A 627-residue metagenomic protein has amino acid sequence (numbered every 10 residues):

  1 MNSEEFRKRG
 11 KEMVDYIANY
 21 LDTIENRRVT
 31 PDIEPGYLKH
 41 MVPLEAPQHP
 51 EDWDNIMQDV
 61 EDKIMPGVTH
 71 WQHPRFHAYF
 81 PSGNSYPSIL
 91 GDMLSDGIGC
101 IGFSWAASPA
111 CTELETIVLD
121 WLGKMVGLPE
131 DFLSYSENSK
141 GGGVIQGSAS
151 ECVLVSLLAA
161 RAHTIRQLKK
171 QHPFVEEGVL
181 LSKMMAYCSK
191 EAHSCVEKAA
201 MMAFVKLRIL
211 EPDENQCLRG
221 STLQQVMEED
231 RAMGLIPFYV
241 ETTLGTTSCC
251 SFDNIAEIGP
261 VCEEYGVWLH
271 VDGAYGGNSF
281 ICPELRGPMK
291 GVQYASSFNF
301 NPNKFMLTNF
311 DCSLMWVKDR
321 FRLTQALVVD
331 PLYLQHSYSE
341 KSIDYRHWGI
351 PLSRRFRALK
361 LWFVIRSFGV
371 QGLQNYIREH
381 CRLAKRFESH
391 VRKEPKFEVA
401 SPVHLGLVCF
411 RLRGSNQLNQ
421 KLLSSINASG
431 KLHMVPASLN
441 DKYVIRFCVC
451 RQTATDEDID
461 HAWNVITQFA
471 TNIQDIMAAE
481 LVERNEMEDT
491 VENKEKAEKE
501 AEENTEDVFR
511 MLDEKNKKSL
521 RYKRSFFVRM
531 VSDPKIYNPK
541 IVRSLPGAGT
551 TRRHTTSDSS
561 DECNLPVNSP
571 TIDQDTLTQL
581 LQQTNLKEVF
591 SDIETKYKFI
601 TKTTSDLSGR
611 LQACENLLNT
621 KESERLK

Functional and structural regions predicted by a protein language model:
M1-K140, Y345, S424-M434, K442-Y443 (+10 more regions): N-terminal entrance/gating region of PLP-dependent enzymes' catalytic architecture
S3, I98-A106, F132-V144, L180-K183 (+4 more regions): Glycine- and acidic
P31-P35, E340-E379, E388-N416, K431-D441 (+5 more regions): Conserved small-domain helix->loop->beta segment predominantly found in fold-type I
S139, E151-R322: Conserved PLP-enzyme active-site core in the AAT-like
E191-H193, E214-N215, G245-T247, G276 (+11 more regions): Short, glycine-/Ser/Thr-/acidic-enriched flexible segments
T242-N254, P260, Y294-N299, G369 (+5 more regions): C-terminal, well-structured subdomains that either form a transmembrane helix-short loop-helix hairpin in multi-pass
Y265, P288-E394, P402, C563: Active-site C-terminal subdomain of aminotransferase-like
L439-K627: PLP-dependent enzyme catalytic core of the Aspartate aminotransferase-like
